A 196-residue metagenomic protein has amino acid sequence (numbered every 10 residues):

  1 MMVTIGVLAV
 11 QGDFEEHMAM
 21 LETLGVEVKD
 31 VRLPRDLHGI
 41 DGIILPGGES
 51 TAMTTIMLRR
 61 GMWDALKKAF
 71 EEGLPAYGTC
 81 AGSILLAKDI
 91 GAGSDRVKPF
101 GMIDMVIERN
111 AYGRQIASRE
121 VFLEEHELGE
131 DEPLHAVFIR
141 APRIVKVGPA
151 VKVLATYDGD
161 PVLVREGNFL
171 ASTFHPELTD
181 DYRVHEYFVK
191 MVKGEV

Functional and structural regions predicted by a protein language model:
M1, R35-H38, K68, Y77-G78 (+3 more regions): Solvent-exposed alpha-helices and their adjacent loops that cap or buttress functional pockets in soluble metabolic
M1-R59, D64-A69, Y182-E186, K190-V196: N-terminal beta1-alpha1 cap of cysteine-dependent amidohydrolase-like domains
M2, I40, E72-L74, V97-K98 (+3 more regions): Short coil/turn connectors at secondary-structure junctions
V10, A81, F174: Cofactor-binding loop segments of dinucleotide-utilizing enzymes, especially the Rossmann-like FAD- and NAD(P)+-binding
V28-K29, A76, F169: Hydrophobic anchor at the start of a short beta-strand that flanks the dinucleotide cofactor-binding loop
L45, G78, S172: Redox-cofactor binding/interface segments in oxidoreductases and associated redox assembly factors
S50-E124: Cysteine-nucleophile active-site neighborhood
R109-A117, V121-V196: Amide-donor transfer/coupling interface in amidating biosynthetic enzymes
